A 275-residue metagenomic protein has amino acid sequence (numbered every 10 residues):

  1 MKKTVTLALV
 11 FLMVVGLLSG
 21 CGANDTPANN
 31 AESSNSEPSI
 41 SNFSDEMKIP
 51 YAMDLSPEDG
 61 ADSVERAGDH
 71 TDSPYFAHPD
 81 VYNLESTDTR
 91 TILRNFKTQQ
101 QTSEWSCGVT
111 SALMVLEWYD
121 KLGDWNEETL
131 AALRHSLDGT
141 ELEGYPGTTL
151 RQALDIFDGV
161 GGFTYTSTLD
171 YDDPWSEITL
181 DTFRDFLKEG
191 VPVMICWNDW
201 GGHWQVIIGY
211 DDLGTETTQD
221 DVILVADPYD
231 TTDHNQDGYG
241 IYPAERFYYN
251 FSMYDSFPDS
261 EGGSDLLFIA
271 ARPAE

Functional and structural regions predicted by a protein language model:
T4-N24: Sec-dependent N-terminal signal peptides of Gram-positive bacterial secreted proteins and lipoproteins
L17-S39: Sec-dependent signal peptide cleavage junction
I40-S86, R90-N95, A131-E275: Conserved active-site-adjacent core of cysteine acyl-enzyme catalytic domains
Q100-E117, L142-F157: Active-site nucleophilic cysteine motif
M114-K121, Y210-L213: Active-site catalytic microenvironments for nucleophilic, acid-base chemistry
L116-W118, D124, D233-Q236: Short, solvent-exposed loop/turn elements at domain surfaces
D120-A132: Short, well-structured active-site flanking segments
